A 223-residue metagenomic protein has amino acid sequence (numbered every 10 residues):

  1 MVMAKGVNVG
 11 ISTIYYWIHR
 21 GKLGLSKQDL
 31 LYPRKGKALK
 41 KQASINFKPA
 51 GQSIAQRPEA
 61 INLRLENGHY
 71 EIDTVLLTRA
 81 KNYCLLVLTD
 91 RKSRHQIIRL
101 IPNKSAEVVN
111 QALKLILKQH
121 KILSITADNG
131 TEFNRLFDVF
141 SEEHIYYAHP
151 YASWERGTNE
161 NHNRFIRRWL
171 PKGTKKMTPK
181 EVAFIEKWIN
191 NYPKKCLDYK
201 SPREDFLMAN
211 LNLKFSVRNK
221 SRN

Functional and structural regions predicted by a protein language model:
M1, I14, D73, L88 (+6 more regions): Mobile genetic element proteins and their domesticated derivatives, centered on retroelements and DNA transposons
M1-V7: DNA-recognition alpha helix
V9-L63: Basic, flexible linker segments flanking DNA-binding modules in nucleic acid-interacting mobile-element proteins
V75-I97: Short conserved beta-strand segments at catalytic cores or DNA/RNA-binding microdomains of nucleic-acid binding
T78-K81, I98-Q119: Active-site beta-loop-alpha junctions of metal-dependent nucleic acid enzymes, especially the RNase H-like/DDE
R94-R99, Y147, K172: Short small-residue beta-strand/loop micro-motif enriched in glycine and branched aliphatics
A127-N129, F133-R135, F140, Y147-L170 (+1 more regions): RNase H-like two-metal-ion nuclease catalytic core shared by retroviral integrases and related mobile-element nucleases
K172-N223: C-terminal domain-tail junction helix/linker
